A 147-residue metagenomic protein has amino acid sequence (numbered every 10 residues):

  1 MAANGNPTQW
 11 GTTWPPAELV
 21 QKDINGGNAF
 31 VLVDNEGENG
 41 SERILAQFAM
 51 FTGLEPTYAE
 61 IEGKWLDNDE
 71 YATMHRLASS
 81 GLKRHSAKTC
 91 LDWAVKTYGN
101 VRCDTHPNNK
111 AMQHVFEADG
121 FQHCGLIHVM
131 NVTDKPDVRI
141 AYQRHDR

Functional and structural regions predicted by a protein language model:
M1-L19: Conserved GNAT-fold acetyl-CoA-binding loop/helix
A17-V31, G53-E55, K135: A short helix-loop-beta-strand connector motif used in the catalytic cores of GNAT acetyltransferases and, in some
V31, G40-P56: Conserved beta-strand in the GNAT
E36-R43, D134-P136: Short, solvent-exposed loop/turn segments that connect beta-strands within catalytic domains and beta-strand-rich
A49-L82, T133-D134: Conserved acyl-donor/pantetheine-binding loop and adjacent beta-alpha core of acyl/acetyltransferases and related
S79-K96, K110-A118: Conserved acetyl-CoA-binding loop-helix of GNAT-fold acetyltransferases
K96-N108: Conserved GNAT acetyl-CoA-binding A-motif
D104, Q122-V138: Conserved catalytic-core motifs of GNAT/GCN5-like acyltransferases
